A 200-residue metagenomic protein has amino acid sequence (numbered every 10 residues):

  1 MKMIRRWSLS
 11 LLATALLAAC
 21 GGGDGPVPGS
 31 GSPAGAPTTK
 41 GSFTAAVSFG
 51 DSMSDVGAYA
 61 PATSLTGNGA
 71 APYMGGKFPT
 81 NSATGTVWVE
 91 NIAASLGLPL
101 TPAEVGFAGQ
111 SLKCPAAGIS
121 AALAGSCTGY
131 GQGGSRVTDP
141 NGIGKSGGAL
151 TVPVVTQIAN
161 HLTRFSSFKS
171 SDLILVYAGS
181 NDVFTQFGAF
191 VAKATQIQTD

Functional and structural regions predicted by a protein language model:
M1-L9: Bacterial N-terminal signal peptides that target proteins for export
L17-A19: C-terminal motif of bacterial Sec signal peptides marking the signal peptidase cleavage site
G21-D200: Conserved active-site regions of diverse hydrolases
